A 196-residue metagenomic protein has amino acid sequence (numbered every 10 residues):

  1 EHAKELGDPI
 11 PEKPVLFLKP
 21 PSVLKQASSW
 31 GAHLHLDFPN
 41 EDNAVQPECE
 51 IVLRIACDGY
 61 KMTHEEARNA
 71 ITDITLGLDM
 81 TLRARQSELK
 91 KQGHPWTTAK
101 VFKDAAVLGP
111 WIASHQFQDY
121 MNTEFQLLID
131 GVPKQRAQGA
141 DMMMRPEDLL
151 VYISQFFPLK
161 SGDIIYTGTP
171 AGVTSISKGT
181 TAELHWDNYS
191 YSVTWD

Functional and structural regions predicted by a protein language model:
E1-L78, R83-E88: Extended, compositionally biased flexible segments
H2-P11, V15-L16, S28-S29, T75 (+1 more regions): Catalytic-pocket segment enriched in acidic/His residues
